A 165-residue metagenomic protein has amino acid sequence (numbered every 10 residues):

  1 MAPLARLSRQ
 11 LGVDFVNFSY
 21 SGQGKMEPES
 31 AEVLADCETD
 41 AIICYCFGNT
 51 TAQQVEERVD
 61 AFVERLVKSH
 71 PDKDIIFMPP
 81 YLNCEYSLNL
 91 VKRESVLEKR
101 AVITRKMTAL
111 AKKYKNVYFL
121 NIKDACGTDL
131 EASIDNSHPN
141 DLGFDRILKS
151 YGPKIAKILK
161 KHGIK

Functional and structural regions predicted by a protein language model:
M1-Y20, P28-A35: Serine-esterase "nucleophile elbow" of acetyl-processing enzymes
S21-E27, N49-E56: Acidic-and-aromatic substrate-binding clefts and catalytic sites of carbohydrate-active enzymes
L34-C44, P71-D72: Proline-aspartate-enriched helix->loop->beta-strand connector
Y45-Q54, L90-E98, I134-L142: The substrate-binding groove and active-site-proximal loops of carbohydrate-active enzymes, especially glycoside
V59-E64, T104-M107: Generic structural signal for well-ordered alpha-helices, preferentially at hydrophobic/aromatic core positions
N83-N121, R146, K165: Substrate-gating cap/lid alpha-helix
I134-K165: Histidine-centered active-site loop/cap adjacent to the catalytic His in serine esterases/O-acetyl transfer systems
